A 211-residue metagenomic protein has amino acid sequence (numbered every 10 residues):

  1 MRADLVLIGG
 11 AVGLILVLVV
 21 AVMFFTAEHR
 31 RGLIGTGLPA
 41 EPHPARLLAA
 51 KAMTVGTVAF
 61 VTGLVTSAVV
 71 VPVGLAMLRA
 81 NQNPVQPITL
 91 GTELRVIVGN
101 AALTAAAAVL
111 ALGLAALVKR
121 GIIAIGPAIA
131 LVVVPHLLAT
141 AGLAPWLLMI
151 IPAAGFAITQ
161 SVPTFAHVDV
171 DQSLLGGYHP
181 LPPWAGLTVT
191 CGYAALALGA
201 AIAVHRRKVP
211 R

Functional and structural regions predicted by a protein language model:
M1-V22, L48-L117, L143-A144, Q160-G192 (+1 more regions): Secretory targeting signals
L18-A45: Transmembrane helix boundary and interhelical loop/hinge segments in multi-pass membrane proteins
G35, L48, I125-G126: Hydrophobic/aromatic positions within or immediately flanking transmembrane alpha-helices of multi-pass small-molecule
A40, A116-K119: Membrane-helix boundary and inter-helical linker elements of multi-pass secondary transporters
H43-A45, R120-I123: Membrane-helix interface segments
A59, V133-L137, L198: Hydrophobic transmembrane alpha-helices of multi-pass small-molecule transporters
G121-T159: Transmembrane helix segments
A200-R211: Membrane-interface capping segments at transmembrane-helix boundaries
